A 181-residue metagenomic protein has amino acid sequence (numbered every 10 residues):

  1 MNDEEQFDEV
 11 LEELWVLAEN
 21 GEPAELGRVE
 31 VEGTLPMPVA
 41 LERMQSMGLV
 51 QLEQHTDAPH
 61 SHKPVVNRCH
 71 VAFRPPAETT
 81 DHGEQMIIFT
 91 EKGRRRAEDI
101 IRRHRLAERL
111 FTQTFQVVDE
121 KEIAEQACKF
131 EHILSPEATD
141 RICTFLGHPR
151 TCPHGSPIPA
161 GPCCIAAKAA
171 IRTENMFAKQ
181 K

Functional and structural regions predicted by a protein language model:
M1-L11, I101-R103: Short alpha-helical segments that sit at the start of domains
F7-W15, A97, E108: Hydrophobic residues on short alpha-helical segments
N20-E32: Short acidic, hydrophobic short linear motifs in intrinsically disordered regions
V31-M47, Q51-E53, K63-N67: Short amphipathic alpha-helical interaction segments
T56-D81: Intrinsically disordered, low-complexity domain-flanking/linker segments in eukaryotic proteins, enriched
H82-R103: Basic, amphipathic "hinge/linker" alpha-helix immediately C-terminal to the N-terminal HTH DNA-binding motif
A107, F111-I133: Leucine-rich, amphipathic alpha-helical/linker segments
A127-K181: C-terminal regulatory/oligomerization modules of transcriptional regulators
